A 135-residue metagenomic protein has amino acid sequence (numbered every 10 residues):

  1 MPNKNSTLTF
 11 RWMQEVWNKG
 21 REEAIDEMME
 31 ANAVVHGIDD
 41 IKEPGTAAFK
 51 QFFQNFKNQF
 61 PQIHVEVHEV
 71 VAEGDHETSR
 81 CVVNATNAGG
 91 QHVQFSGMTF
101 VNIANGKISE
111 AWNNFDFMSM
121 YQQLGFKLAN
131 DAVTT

Functional and structural regions predicted by a protein language model:
P2-N32: Short acidic-aromatic low-complexity motifs
T9, A24-D26, A33, F49 (+4 more regions): Hydrophobic pocket/interface hotspot
E22-D75: A solvent-exposed, acidic/Ser-Thr-rich amphipathic alpha-helical stretch
N58-Q62, N84-V93: Short, cysteine-centered beta-strand-loop-beta hairpins and adjacent loop/turn segments enriched in charged/polar
H64-V65, R80, V93-T99: Short, surface-exposed coil-to-beta transition loops
G74-V83: A short hydrophobic beta-strand element
V83, M98, N113-N114: Residue-level structural signal for beta-strand termini and adjacent loop
N114-T135: Low-complexity, intrinsically disordered terminal/linker segments enriched in charged and Gly/Pro repeats
